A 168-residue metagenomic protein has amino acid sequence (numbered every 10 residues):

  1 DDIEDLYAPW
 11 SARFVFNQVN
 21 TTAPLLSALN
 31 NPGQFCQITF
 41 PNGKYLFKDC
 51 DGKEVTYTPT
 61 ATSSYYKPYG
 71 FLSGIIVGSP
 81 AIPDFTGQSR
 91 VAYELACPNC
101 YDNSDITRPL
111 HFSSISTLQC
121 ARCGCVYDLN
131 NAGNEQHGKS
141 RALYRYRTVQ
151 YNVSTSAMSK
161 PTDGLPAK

Functional and structural regions predicted by a protein language model:
D2-H111, Y144-K168: N-terminal pre-ligand scaffold of iron-sulfur
P98-R145: Acidic, glycine-rich flexible loop segments
